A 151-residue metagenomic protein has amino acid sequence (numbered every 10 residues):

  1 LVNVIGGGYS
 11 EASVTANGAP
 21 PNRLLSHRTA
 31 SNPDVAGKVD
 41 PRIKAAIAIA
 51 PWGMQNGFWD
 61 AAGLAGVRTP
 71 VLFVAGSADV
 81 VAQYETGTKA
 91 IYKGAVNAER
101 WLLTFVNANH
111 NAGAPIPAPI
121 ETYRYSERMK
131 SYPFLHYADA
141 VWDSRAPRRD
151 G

Functional and structural regions predicted by a protein language model:
L1-D60, G66: Primarily recognizes the serine-hydrolase "nucleophile elbow" in alpha/beta-hydrolase and SGNH/GDSL folds
A65-R148: Active-site-adjacent alpha-helix of alpha/beta-hydrolase-fold enzymes
